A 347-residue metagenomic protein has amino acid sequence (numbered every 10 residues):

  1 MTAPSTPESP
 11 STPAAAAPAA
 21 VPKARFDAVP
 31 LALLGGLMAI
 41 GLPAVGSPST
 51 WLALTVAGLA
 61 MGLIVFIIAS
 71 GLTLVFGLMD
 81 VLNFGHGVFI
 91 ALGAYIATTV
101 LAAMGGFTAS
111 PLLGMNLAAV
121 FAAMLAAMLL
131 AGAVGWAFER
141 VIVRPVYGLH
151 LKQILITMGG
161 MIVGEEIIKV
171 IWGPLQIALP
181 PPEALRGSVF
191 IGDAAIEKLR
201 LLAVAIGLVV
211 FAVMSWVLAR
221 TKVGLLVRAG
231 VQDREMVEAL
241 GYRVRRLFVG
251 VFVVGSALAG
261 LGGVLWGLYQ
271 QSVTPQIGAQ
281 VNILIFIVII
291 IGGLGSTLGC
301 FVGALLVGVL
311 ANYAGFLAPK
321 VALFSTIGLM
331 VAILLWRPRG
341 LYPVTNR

Functional and structural regions predicted by a protein language model:
M1-I40, K152, I156, I171 (+3 more regions): Cytosolic-side transmembrane-helix boundaries in multi-pass membrane proteins
M1-I68, I96, F107-A122, L149-I154 (+2 more regions): Membrane-interfacial amphipathic/re-entrant helices at transmembrane-helix boundaries
W51-A102, A137-K152, I289-T297: Single transmembrane alpha-helix segments in multi-pass membrane proteins
M61, A195-V273, T297-V302: Helix-loop-helix "hairpin" substructures at the membrane interface of multi-pass membrane proteins
A94-G105, V307-F316: Interfacial segments of multi-pass membrane proteins
F107-G160, I167, V302-V307, R337-P338: Alpha-helical transmembrane segments within multi-pass membrane transporters and channels
N116, V120-M128, V249-A259, G263-M330 (+1 more regions): Transmembrane alpha-helical segments in multi-pass inner-membrane proteins
V141-R220, L247, Q271, Y313 (+3 more regions): Transmembrane helix-bundle core of multi-pass membrane transporters and related energy-transducing complexes
